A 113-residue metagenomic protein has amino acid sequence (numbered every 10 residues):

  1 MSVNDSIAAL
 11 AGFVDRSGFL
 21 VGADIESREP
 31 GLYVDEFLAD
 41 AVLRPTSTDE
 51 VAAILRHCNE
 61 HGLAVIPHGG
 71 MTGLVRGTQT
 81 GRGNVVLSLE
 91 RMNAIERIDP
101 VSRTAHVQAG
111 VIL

Functional and structural regions predicted by a protein language model:
M1-E60, G73-R103: N-terminal flexible segment immediately upstream of the FAD-binding catalytic core in FAD-dependent oxidoreductases
H68-T72: Glycine-rich beta-strand-to-loop/alpha-helix junction loops that act as flexible
V111-L113: Hydrophobic, small-residue-rich alpha-helical packing segments that form membrane-like cores
